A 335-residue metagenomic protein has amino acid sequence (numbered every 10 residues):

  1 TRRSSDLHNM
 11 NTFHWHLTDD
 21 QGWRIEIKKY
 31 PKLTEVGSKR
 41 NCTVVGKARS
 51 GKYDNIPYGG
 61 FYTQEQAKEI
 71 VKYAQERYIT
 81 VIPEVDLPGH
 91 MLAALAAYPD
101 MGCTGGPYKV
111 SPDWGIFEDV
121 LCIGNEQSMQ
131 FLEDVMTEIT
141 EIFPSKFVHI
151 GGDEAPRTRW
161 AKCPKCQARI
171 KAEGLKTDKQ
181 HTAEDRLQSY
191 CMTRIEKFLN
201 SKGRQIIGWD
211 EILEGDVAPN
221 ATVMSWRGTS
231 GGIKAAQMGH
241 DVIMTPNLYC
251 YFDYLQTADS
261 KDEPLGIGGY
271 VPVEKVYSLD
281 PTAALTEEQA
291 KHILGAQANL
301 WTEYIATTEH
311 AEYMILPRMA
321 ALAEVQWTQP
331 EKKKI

Functional and structural regions predicted by a protein language model:
T1-S4: Short, small-residue-biased leader/transition segments that mark boundaries at the very start of proteins
D6, N11, G37-G46, S201: N-terminal, helix-rich and Lys/Arg-enriched segments in bacterial and organellar proteins
L7, E76-T80, L87, L92 (+5 more regions): Domain-scale activation on soluble regions of proteins
L7-N9, F61, Y73-Q75, A290 (+1 more regions): Solvent-exposed loop and beta-edge segments used for protein-protein assembly and interaction
H8-F13, A67-P88, D100, D119-G151: An active-site-proximal structural segment forming one wall of the substrate-binding cleft that immediately precedes
H16-W23, V85-A93, G151-P156, I212 (+1 more regions): Short, solvent-exposed turn/loop segments enriched in Gly/Ser/Thr/Pro and often Arg
Q21-E76, L92-Q130, R159-A183: Aromatic- and acidic-residue-enriched carbohydrate-binding clefts of CAZyme catalytic domains
E69, E126-F147, E154, K171-I335: Substrate-binding groove of N-acetylhexosamine-processing glycoside hydrolases
